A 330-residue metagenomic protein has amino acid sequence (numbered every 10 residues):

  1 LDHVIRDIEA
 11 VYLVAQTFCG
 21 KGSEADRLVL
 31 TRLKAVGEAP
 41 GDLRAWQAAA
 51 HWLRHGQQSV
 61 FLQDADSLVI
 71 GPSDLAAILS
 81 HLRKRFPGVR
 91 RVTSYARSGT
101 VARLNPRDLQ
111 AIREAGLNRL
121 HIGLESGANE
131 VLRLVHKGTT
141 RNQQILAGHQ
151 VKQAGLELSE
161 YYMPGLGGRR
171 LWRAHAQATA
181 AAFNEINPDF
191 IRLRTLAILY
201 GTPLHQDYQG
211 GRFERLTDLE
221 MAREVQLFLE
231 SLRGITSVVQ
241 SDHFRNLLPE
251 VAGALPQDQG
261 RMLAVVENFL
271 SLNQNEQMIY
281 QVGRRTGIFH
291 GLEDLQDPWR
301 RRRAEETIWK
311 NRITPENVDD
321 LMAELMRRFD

Functional and structural regions predicted by a protein language model:
L1-L120, E125-V131, T140-L156, Y161 (+2 more regions): Conserved Radical SAM active-site core
H3, I70, D74, V135-Q143 (+3 more regions): Alpha-helix N-cap and loop-to-helix initiation/capping positions
L30, K34, G88, D108 (+5 more regions): Alpha-helix boundary/capping detector
S59-P72, V135-A154, I186-I191, T195-L199 (+4 more regions): Short N-terminal secondary-structure initiator segments
G99, G123, G127-R133, Q150-H175 (+3 more regions): Conserved strand-turn element in the central/C-terminal portion of the radical SAM core barrel that lines
L134-V135, F228: Alpha-helix C-capping/helix-to-loop hinge sites
N184, F190-R192, L196-D330: Auxiliary Fe-S-binding modules of radical SAM enzymes
